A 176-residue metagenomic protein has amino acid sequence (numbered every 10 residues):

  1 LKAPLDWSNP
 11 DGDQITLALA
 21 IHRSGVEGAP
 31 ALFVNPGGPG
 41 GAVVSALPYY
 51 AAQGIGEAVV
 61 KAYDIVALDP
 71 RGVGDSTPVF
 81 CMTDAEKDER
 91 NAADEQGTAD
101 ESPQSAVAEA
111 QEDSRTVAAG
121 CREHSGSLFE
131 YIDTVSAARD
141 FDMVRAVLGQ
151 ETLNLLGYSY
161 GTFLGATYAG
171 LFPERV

Functional and structural regions predicted by a protein language model:
K2-V176: Gly/Pro-rich cap/lid or specificity-loop segments adjacent to the active site
